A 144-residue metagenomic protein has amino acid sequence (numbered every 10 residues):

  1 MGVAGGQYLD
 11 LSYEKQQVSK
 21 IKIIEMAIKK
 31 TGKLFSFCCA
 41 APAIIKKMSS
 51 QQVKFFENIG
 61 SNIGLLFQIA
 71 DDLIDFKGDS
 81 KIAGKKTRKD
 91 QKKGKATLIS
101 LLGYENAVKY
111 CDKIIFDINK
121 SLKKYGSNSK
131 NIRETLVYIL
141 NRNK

Functional and structural regions predicted by a protein language model:
M1-K144: All-alpha prenyltransferase/terpene-synthase fold signal
